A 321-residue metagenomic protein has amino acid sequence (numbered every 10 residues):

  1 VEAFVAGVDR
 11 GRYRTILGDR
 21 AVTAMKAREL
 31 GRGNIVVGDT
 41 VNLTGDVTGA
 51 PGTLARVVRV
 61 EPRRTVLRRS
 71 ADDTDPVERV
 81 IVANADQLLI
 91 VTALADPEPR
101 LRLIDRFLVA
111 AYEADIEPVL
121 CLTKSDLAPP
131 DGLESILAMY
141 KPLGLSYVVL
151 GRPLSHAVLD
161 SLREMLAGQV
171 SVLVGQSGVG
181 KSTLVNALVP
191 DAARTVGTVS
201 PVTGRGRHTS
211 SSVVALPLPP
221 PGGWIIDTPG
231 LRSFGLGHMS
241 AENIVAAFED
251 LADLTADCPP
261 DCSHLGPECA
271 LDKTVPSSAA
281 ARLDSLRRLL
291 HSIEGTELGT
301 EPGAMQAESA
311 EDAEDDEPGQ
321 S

Functional and structural regions predicted by a protein language model:
V1-D9: Structural detector for short beta-strands of small beta-barrel domains
G11-T15: Short aromatic-glycine-enriched beta-strand elements
I16-G18, P219: Short strand-coil-strand connectors
A21-I35: Beta-strand/loop nucleic-acid-binding surfaces
G33-L54, R59-I81, A85-Q87, A110 (+4 more regions): Helix-rich effector regions associated with P-loop NTPase G domains
V80-N84, V91-L145: Phosphate-binding glycine-rich loops and their immediate beta-loop-alpha structural context
L127-V179: Canonical P-loop GTPase G-domain recognition
K181-R194: A conserved segment at the C-terminal end of the G1
